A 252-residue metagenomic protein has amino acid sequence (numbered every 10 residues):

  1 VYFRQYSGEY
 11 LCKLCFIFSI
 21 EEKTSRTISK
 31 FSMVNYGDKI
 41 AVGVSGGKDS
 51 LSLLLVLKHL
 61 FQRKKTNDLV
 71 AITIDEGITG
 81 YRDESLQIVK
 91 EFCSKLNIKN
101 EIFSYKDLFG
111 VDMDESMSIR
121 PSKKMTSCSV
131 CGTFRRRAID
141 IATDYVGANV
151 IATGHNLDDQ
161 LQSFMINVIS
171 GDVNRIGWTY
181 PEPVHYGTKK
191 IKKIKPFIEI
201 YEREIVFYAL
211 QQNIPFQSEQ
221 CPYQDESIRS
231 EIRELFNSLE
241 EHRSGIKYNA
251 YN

Functional and structural regions predicted by a protein language model:
V1-R4, N252: Short, intrinsically disordered, charge-biased short linear motifs at domain edges
F3-W178, E199-Q212: ATP-dependent adenylation/nucleotidyltransferase module used to activate substrates
E21, S29, K39, L161-Q162 (+3 more regions): Flexible helical/loop "lid" subdomain adjacent to adenine-nucleotide binding pockets
